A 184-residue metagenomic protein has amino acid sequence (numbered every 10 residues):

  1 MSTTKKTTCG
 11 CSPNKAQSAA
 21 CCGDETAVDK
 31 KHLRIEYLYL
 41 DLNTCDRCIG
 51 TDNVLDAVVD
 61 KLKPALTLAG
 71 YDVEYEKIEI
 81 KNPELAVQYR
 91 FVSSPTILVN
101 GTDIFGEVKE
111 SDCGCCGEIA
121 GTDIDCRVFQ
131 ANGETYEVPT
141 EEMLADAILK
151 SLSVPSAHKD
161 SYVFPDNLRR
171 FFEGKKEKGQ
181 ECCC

Functional and structural regions predicted by a protein language model:
S2-E36, L40-E74, V87-V92, V99 (+1 more regions): Non-globular targeting/processing and membrane-anchoring segments
E76-I80: Short gly/ser/thr-rich secondary-structure transition/capping motifs
P83-L85: Short loop/turn elements that flank and shape the SAM/SAH-binding pocket of Class I
